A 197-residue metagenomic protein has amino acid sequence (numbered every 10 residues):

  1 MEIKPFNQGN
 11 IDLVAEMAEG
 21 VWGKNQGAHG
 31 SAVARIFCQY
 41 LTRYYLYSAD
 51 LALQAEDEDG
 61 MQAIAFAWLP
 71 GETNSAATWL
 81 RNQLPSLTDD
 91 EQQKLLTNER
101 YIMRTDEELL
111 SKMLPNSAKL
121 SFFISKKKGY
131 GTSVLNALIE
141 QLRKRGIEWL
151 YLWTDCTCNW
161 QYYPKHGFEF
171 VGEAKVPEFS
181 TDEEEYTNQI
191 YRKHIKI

Functional and structural regions predicted by a protein language model:
M1, D59-I64, A118: Glycine-rich phosphate/pyrophosphate-binding loop shared by adenosine-nucleotide-utilizing enzymes
E2-E16, G27: A short beta-loop-alpha structural element at the N-terminal edge of CoA-dependent acyl/N-acetyltransferase catalytic
W22-L41, S86-L87: Conserved GNAT-fold acetyl-CoA-binding loop/helix
T42-Q54, A63, P70-S75, D89-D90: A short helix-loop-beta-strand connector motif used in the catalytic cores of GNAT acetyltransferases and, in some
G71-F122, F179-D182: Conserved acyl-donor/pantetheine-binding loop and adjacent beta-alpha core of acyl/acetyltransferases and related
S117-A118, L142-D155: Conserved GNAT acetyl-CoA-binding A-motif
S121-K127, Y151-Q161, V176-T181: Conserved beta-strand-loop-alpha-helix junction that forms the acyl-donor binding cleft
K128-Q141, K165: Conserved acetyl-CoA-binding loop-helix of GNAT-fold acetyltransferases
